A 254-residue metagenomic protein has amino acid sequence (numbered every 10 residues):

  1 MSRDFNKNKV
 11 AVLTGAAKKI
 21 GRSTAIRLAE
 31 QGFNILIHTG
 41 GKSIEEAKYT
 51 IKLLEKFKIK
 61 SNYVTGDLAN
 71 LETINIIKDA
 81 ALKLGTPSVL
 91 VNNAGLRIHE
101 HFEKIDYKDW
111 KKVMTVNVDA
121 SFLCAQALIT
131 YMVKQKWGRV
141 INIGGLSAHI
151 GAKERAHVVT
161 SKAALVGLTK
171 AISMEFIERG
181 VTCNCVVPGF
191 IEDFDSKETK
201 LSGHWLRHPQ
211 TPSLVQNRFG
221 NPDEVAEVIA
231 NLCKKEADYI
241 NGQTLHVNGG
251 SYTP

Functional and structural regions predicted by a protein language model:
A17-K18: Conserved glycine-rich cofactor-binding loop
H99, E178, C185, G189-L214 (+2 more regions): A glycine/serine/threonine-rich, flexible loop-to-helix segment that serves as the NAD(P) cofactor-binding "lid"
H101-F102, D109-K111, Q210: Substrate-binding pocket helix/loop in short-chain dehydrogenase/reductase
A125, S161, T169: Active-site helix of classical SDR
T130, M174-E178, D238: Alpha-helical segment proximal to the catalytic Tyr-Lys
G145: Residue(s) in the substrate-gating loop at a strand-loop-helix junction that position the organic substrate next
I177, T182, I240-G242, N248: Short, small/polar-rich loop/turn modules that mediate ligand/substrate recognition or access, typified
